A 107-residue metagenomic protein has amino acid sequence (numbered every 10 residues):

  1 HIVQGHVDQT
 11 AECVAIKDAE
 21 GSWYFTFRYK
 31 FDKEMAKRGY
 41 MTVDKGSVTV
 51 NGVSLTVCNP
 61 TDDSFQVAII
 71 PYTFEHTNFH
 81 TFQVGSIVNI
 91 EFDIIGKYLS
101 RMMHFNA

Functional and structural regions predicted by a protein language model:
H1-A107: Conserved loop->alpha-helix
